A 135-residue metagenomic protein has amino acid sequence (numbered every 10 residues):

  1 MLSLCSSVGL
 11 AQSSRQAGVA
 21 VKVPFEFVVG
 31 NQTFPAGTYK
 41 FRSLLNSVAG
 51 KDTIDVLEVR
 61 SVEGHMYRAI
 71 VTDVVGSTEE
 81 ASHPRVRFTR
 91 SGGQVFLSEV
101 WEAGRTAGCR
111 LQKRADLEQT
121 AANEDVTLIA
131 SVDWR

Functional and structural regions predicted by a protein language model:
L2-L10: C-terminal segment of classical bacterial N-terminal signal peptides
G9-V29: Short acidic, Pro/Gly- and aromatic-enriched capping/linker segments at domain boundaries
V28-A36: N-terminal helix-cap/turn-to-beta initiation motif at the start of protein domains
P35, N46-A49: Primarily extracytoplasmic ectodomains and periplasmic/lumenal surface modules that are beta-strand-rich
G37-F41: A short tyrosine-centered beta-strand micro-motif
A49-S82: Mature extracytoplasmic domains of secretory-pathway proteins
I70-R135: Beta-strand-rich cores of mature extracytoplasmic or soluble domains
